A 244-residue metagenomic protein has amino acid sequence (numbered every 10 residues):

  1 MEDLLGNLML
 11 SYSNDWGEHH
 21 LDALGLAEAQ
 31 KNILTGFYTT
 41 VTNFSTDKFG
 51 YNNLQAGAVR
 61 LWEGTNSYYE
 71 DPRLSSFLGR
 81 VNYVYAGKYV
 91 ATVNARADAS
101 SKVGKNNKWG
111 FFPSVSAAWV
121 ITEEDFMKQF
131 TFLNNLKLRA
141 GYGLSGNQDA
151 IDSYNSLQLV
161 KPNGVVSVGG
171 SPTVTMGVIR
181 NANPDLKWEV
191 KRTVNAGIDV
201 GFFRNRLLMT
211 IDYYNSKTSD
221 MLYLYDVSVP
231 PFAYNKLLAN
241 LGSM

Functional and structural regions predicted by a protein language model:
M1-M244: Extracellular/periplasmic, surface-exposed regions of secreted and cell-surface proteins
